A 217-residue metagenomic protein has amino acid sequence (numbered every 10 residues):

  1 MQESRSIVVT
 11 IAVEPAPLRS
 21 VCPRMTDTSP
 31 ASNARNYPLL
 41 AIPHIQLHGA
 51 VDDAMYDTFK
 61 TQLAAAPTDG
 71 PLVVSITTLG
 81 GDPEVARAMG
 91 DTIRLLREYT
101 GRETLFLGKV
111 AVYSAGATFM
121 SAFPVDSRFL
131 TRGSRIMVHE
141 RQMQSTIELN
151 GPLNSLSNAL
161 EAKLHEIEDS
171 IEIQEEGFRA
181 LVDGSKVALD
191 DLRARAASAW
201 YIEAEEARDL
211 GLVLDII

Functional and structural regions predicted by a protein language model:
Q2-I217: Terminal-region recognition feature
